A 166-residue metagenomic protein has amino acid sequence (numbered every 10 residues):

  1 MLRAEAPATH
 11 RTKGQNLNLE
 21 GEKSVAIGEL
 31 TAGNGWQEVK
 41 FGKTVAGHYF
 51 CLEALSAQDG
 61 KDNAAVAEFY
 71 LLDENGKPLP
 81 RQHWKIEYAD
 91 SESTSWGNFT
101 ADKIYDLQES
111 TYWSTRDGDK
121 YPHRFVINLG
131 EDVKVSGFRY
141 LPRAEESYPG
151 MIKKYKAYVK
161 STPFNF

Functional and structural regions predicted by a protein language model:
M1-G33, K40-V45, Q58-V135, R143-G150: Disordered, acidic Ser/Thr/Pro-rich linker "stalks" and the adjacent N-terminal cap of the next globular domain
Q15, Y155-A157: Short beta-strand elements bearing conserved aromatic residues within extracellular beta-rich modules
Y49-C51, G137: Short, conserved beta-strand segments of beta-strand-rich sandwich/propeller modules, principally
P163-F164: Short loop/turn segments immediately following beta-strands, especially the blade-tip and inter-blade linker loops
